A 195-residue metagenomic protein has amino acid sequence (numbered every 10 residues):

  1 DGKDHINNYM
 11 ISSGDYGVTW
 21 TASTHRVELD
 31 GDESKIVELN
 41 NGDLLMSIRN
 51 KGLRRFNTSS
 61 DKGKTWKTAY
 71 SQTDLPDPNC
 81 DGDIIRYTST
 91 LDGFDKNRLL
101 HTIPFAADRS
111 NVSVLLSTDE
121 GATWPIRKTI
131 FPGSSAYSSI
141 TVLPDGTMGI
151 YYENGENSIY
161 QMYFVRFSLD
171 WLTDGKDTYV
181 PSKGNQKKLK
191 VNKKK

Functional and structural regions predicted by a protein language model:
D1-K195: Asp-box/BNR beta-propeller blade signature and adjacent active/binding-site loops in extracellular glycan-interacting
